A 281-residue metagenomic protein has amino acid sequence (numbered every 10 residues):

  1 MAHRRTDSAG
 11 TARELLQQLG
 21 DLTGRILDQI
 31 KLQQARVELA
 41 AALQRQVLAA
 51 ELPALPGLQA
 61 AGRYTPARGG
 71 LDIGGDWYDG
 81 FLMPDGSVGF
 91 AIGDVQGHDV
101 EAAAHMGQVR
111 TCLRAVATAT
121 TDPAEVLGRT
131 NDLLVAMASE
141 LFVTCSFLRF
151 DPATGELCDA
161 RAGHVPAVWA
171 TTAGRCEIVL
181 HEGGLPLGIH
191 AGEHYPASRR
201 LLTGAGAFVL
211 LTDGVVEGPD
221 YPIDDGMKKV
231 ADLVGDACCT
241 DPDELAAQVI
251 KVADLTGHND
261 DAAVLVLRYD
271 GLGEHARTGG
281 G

Functional and structural regions predicted by a protein language model:
M1-Q33: Short, low-complexity N-terminal regulatory "tails/caps" that precede and couple sensory modules
H3-T11, D122, T240-D241, T278: Intrinsic-disorder/low-complexity, polar/charged segments
S8-A12, A41-Q44, T130, V215: Short acidic/polar alpha-helix capping motifs at helix-coil junctions
L15, T203-G204, L210, V215-G281: C-terminal catalytic subdomain
G20, R110-T118, V216, A231-C238: Short amphipathic alpha-helical signal-transduction/dimerization elements
G24-A207, T256-G281: … and, occasionally, acidic/histidine-rich disordered N-termini of signaling adaptors
